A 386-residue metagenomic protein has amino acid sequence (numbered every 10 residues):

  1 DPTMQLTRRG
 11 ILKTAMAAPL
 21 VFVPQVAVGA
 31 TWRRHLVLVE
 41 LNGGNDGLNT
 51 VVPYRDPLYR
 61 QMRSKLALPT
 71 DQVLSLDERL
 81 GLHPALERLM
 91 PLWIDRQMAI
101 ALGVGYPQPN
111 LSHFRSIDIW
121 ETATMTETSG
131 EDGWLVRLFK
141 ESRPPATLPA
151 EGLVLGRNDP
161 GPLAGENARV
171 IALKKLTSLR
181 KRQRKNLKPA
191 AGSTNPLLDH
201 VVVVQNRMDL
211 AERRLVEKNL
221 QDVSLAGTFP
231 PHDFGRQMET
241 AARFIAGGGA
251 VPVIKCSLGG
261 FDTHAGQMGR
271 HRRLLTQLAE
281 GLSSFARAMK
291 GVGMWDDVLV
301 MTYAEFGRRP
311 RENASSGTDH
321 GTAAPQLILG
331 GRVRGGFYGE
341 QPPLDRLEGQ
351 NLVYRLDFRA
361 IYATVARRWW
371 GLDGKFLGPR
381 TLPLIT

Functional and structural regions predicted by a protein language model:
P2-V292, R311, P325-T386: Feature for exported/extracytoplasmic and membrane-associated proteins, marking the mature portion
W295: Conserved H-loop
V298-F306: Acidic/histidine-rich, metal-coordinating catalytic segments
G307-R311, S316-P325: A post-motif C-terminal structural segment
